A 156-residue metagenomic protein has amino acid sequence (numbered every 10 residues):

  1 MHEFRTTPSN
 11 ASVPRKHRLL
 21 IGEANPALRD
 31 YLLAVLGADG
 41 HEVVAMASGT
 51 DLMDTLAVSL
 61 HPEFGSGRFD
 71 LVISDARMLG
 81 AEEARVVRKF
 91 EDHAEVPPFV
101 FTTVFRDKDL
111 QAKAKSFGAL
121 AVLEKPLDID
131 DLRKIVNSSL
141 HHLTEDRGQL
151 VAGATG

Functional and structural regions predicted by a protein language model:
M1-E42, T50, A57-D70, R88-D92 (+1 more regions): Non-catalytic signal-transmission and effector/linker regions of two-component phosphorelay proteins
D39, E95, S116-G118: Short, structured coil segments at secondary-structure junctions
D70-A76: Active-site residues of response regulator receiver
E82-V96: Short amphipathic alpha-helix used as the core "switch/output" element in two-component signaling
R85, F105-A121: Alpha4 helix (beta4-alpha4-beta5 surface) of REC/receiver domains from two-component response regulators
F101-T102: Hydrophobic/aromatic residues positioned on beta-strands within the core alpha/beta folds
K125: A Lys-centered signature of the CheY-like receiver
